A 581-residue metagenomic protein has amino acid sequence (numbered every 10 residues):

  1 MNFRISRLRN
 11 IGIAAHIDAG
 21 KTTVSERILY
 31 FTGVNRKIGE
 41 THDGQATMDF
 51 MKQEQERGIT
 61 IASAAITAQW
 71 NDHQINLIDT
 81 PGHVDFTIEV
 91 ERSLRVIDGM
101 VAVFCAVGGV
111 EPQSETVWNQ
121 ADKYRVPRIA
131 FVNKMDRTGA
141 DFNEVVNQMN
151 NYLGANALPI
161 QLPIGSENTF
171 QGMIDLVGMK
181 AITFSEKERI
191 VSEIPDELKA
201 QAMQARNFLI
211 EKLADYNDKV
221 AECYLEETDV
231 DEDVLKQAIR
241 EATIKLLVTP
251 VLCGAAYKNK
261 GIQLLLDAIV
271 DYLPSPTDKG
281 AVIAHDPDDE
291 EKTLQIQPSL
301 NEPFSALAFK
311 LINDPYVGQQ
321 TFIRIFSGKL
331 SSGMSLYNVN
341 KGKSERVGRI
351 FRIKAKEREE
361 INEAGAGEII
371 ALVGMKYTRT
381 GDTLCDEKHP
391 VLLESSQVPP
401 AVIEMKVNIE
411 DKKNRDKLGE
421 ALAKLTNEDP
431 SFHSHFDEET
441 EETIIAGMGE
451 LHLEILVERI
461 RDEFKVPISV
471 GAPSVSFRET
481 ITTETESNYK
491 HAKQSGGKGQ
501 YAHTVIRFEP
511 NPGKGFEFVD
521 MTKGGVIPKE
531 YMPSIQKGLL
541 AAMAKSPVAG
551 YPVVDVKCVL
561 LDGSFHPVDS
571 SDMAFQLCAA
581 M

Functional and structural regions predicted by a protein language model:
M1-M581: Structural and coupling elements of P-loop NTPases
